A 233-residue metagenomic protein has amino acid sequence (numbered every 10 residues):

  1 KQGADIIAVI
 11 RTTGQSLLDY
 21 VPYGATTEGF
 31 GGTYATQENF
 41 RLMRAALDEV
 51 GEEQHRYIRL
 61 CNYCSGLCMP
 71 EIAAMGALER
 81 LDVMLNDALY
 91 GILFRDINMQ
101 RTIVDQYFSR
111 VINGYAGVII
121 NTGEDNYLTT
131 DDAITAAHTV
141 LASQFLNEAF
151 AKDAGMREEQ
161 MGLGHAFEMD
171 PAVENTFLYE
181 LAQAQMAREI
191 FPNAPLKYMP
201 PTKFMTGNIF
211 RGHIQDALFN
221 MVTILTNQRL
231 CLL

Functional and structural regions predicted by a protein language model:
K1-L233: Anaerobic metallocofactor- and corrinoid-dependent redox/one-carbon enzyme cores, especially those from methanogenesis
